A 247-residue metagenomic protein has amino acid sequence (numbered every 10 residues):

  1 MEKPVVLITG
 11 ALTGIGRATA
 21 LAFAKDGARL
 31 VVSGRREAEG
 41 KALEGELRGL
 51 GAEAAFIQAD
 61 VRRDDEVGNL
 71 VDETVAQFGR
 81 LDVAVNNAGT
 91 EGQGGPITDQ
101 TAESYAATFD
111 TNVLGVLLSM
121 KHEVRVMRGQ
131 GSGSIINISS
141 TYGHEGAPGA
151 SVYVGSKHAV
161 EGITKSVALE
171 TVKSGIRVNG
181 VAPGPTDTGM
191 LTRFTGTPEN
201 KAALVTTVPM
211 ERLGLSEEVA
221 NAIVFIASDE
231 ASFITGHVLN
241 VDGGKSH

Functional and structural regions predicted by a protein language model:
L12-T13, R36: Conserved glycine-rich cofactor-binding loop
G68, E91-A106, G129, G149-V152 (+1 more regions): Conserved mid-core segment of classical short-chain dehydrogenase/reductases
E91-G94, E145, V224, T235-H247: Short C-terminal tail/terminal secondary-structure segment of NAD(P)H-dependent dehydrogenase/reductase domains
T98-L117, S132, I136, V160 (+1 more regions): Catalytic Tyr-X3-Lys loop
M120, S156, T164: Active-site helix of classical SDR
R125, L169-K173, S232: Alpha-helical segment proximal to the catalytic Tyr-Lys
S140: Residue(s) in the substrate-gating loop at a strand-loop-helix junction that position the organic substrate next
V208-V219, E230: A conserved structural motif in NAD(P)-dependent oxidoreductases
